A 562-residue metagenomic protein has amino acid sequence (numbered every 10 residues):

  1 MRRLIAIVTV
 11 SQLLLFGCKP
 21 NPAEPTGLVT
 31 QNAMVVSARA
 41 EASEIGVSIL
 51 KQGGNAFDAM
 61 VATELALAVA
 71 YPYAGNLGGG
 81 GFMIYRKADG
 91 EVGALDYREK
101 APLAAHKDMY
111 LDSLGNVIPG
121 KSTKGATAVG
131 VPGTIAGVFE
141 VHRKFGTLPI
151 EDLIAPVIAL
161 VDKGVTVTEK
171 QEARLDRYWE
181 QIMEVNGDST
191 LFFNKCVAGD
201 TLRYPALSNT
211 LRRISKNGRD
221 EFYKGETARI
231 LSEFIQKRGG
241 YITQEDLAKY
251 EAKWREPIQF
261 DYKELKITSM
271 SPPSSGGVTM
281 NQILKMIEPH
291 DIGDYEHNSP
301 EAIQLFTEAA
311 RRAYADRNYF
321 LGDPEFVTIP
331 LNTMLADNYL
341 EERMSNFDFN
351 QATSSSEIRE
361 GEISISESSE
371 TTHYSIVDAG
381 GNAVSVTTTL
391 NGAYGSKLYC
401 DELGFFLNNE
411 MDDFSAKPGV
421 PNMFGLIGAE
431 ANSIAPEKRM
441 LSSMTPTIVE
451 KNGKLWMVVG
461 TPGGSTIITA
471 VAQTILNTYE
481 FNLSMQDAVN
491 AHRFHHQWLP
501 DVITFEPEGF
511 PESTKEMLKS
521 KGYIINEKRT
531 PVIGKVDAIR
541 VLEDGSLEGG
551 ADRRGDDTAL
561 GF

Functional and structural regions predicted by a protein language model:
R2-T9: Sec-dependent signal peptide recognition, specifically the positively charged N-region followed immediately by
L15-G17: C-terminal motif of bacterial Sec signal peptides marking the signal peptidase cleavage site
P20-E44, A56-G218, F222-K224, A228-S271 (+5 more regions): Noncatalytic scaffold domains of N-terminal-nucleophile
I49-L50, A136-K144, N217, E221-K224 (+2 more regions): Alpha-helical support elements that line or immediately flank enzyme active sites and cofactor-binding pockets
V69-A94, Y241-T243, A383-K451, F481 (+1 more regions): Active-site rim segments in enzyme catalytic domains, especially the processed small/beta chain of N-terminal
G277-G293, V449-M457, G463-M485, V489: M16/insulysin-pitrilysin zinc metalloprotease superfamily fold
P289-L390, Y399-L403, E410, P418-G419 (+2 more regions): Internal maturation/activation junctions in enzymes
K438, E480-P531: Extended C-terminal subregions enriched in glycine
